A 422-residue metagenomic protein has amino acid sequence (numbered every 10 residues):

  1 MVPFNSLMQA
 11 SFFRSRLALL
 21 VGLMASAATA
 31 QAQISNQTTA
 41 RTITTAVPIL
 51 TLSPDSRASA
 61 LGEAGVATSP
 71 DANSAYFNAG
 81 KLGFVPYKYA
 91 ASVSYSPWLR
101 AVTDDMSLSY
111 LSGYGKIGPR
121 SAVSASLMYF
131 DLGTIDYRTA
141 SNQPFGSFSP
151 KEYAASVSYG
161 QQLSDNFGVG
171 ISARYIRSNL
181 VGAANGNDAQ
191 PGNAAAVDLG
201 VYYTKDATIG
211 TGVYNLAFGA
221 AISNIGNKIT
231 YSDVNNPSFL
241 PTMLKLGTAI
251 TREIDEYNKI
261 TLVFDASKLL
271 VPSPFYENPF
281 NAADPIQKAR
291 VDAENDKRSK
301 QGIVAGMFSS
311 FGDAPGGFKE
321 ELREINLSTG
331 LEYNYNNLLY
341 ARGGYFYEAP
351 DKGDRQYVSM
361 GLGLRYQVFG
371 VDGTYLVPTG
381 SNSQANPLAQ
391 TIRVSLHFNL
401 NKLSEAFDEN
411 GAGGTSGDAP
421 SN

Functional and structural regions predicted by a protein language model:
M1, Q9-A10, N73, S156: Generic intrinsically disordered, low-complexity segments enriched for polar/acidic and small residues
V2-A18: Bacterial N-terminal signal peptides that target proteins for export
A18-A27: Bacterial N-terminal signal peptides
A28-A32: Sec/Tat signal peptide C-region and signal peptidase I cleavage site
Q33-N422: Subset of outer-membrane beta-barrel
